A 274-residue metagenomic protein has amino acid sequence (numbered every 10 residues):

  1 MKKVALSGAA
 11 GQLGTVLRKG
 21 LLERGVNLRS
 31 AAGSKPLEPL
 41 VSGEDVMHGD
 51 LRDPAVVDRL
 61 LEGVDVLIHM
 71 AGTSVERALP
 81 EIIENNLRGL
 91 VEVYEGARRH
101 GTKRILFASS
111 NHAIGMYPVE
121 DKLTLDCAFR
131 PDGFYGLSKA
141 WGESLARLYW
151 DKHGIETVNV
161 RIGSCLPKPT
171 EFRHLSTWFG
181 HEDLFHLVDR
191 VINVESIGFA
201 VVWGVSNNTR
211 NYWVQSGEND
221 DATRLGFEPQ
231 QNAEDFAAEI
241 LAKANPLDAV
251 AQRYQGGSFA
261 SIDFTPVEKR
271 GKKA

Functional and structural regions predicted by a protein language model:
V4-R24: N-terminal Rossmann NAD(P)H-binding glycine-rich loop of SDR-like oxidoreductase domains
H48-N85: NAD(P)H-binding glycine-rich loop region in Rossmannoid oxidoreductase-like domains and their noncatalytic homologs
R52, E81-E92, H100, N111 (+3 more regions): Glycine-rich NAD(P)-binding loop of the Rossmann-fold in SDR/ketoreductase-type enzymes
E84, P118-T157: Catalytic helix-loop patch of NAD(P)-dependent Rossmann-fold dehydrogenases
E92-R130: Conserved Rossmann-fold NAD(P)-dependent oxidoreductase catalytic core, especially the SDR/UDP-sugar
R130, I155-L175, R210: Flexible, glycine-rich beta-alpha linker
I162-K168, W178-A200, N207: Alpha-helical substrate-binding/gating segment
V201-V202, N208-E228, N232, A238-E268: Conserved C-terminal active-site "lid" loop/helix of NAD(P)H-dependent oxidoreductases that clamps the redox cofactor
